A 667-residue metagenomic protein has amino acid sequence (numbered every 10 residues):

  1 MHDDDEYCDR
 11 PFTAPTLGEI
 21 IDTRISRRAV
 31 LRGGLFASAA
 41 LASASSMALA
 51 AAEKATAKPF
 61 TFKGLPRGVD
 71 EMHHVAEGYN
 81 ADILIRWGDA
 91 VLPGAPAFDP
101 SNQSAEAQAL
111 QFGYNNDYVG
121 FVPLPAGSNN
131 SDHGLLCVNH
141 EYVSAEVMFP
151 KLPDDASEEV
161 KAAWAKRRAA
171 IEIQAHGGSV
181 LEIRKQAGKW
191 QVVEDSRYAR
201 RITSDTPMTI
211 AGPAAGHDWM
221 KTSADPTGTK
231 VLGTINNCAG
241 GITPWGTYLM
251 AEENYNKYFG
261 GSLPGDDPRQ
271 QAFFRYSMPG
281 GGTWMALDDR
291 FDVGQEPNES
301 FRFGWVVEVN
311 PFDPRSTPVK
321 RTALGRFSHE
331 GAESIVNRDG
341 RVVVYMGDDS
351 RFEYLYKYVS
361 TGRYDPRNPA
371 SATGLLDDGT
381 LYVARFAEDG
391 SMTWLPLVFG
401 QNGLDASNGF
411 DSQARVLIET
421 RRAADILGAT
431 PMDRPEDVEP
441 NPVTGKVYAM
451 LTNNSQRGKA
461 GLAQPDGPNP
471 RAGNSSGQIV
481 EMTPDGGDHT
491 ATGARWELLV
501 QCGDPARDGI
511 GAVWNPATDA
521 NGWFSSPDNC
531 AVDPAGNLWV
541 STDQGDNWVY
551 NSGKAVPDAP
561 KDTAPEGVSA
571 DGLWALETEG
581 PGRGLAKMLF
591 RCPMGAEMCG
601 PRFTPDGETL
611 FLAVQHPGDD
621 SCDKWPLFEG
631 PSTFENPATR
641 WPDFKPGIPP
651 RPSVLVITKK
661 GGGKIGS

Functional and structural regions predicted by a protein language model:
M1-I25: N-terminal secretory signal peptides
T23, A29-A52: N-terminal export signals
K58-N237, G241-P244, M250-N256, D266-R269 (+8 more regions): Long, well-ordered hydrophobic secondary-structure segments characteristic of membrane-embedded and membrane-proximal
M72-I83, P96-A107, G188-G228, V309-R326 (+4 more regions): Blade-edge beta-strand/turn elements of extracellular beta-propeller and related beta-sheet repeat scaffolds
A107-F121, M220, P226-A239, I426-D437 (+2 more regions): Signature of short aromatic-glycine-proline-rich micro-motifs recurring in repeat-based ectodomains
P123-A126, T243-P244, V336-D339, P442-V443 (+2 more regions): Residue-level detector of Asp-centered blade-edge/turn motifs that repeat once per structural unit in beta-propeller
G177-I183, S277, R302-P311, V359 (+6 more regions): Beta-propeller blade signature
T604-S667: Blade-level signature of beta-propeller repeat domains, shared across WD40, Kelch, NHL, RCC1 and BNR/Asp-box propellers
